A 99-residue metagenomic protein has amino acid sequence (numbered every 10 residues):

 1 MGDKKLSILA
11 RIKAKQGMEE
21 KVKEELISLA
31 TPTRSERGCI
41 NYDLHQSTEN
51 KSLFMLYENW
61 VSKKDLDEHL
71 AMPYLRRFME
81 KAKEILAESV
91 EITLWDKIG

Functional and structural regions predicted by a protein language model:
M1-L6, L44-N50, F78-G99: Glycine-rich beta-strand-turn "strand-cap" elements at beta-sheet edges
K4-S35: N-terminal first-folded block
L6-K13, D43-L70: Short, well-ordered beta-strand segments in beta-rich or mixed alpha/beta enzyme and ligand-binding folds
G17, S28, E49-K51, V61 (+2 more regions): Short alpha-helical
E20, E24-I27, L70, R77 (+1 more regions): A beta-strand edge to alpha-helix "cap/lid" segment located at domain peripheries
L29, G38-D43: Short, conserved structural micro-motifs that define repeat-unit consensus positions and nucleotide-binding loops
R34-I40, N59-I92: An amphipathic, aromatic/His-enriched active-site/gating alpha helix that lines ligand/cofactor pockets
